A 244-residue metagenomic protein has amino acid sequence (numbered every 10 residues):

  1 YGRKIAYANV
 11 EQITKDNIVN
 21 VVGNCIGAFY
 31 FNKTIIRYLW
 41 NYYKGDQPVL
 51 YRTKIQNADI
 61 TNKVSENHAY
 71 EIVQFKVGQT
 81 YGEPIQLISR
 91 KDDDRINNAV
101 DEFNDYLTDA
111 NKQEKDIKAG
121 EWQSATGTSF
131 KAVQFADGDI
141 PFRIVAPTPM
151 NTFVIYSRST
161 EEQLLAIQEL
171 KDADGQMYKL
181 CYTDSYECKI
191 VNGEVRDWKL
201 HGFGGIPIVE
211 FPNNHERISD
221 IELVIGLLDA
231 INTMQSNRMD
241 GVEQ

Functional and structural regions predicted by a protein language model:
Y1-P141: Extended, helix-rich architectural segments
R3-I5, Q163, L227: Short, intrinsically disordered, low-complexity terminal segments
I5, K131, L180-C188, I231-T233 (+1 more regions): A broadly tuned preference for mixed-charge, low-complexity surface segments
G45, I55, I60-E66, G175-M177 (+1 more regions): Charged, low-complexity, helix/coiled-coil-prone segments
H68, Q134-E216: Active-site and NAD+-binding cores of ADP-ribose-processing enzymes
Y81, E187-K189, L228: Generic low-polarity alpha-helical segments
E83, K112-D116, G120-S124, K131 (+4 more regions): Functionally constrained cores in energy, signaling, and assembly domains
E194-Q244: Extended, charged amphipathic alpha-helical segments
